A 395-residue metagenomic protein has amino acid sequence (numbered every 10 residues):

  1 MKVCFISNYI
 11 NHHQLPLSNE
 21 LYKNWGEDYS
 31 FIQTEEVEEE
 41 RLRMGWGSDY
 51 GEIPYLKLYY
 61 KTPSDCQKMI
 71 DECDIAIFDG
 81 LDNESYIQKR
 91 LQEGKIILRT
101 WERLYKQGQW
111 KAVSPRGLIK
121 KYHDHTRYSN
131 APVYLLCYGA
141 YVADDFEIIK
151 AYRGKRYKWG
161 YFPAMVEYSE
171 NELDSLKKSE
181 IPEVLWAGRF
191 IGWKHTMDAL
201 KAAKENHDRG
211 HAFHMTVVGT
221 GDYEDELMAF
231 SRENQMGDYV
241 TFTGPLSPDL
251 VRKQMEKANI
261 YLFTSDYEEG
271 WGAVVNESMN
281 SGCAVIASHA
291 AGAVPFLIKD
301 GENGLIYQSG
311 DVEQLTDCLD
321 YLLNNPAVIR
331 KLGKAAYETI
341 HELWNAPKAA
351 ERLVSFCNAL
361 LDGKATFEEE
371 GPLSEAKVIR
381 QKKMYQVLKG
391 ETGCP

Functional and structural regions predicted by a protein language model:
I53, M228-L246: Nucleotide-activated donor-binding/catalytic signature segment of Leloir-type glycosyltransferases, i.e., the conserved
L104-Y105, P115-L135, D144, I148-I149: Membrane-proximal helix-turn-helix segments that form the acceptor-binding/catalytic region of lipid-linked
E172-A203, T216: Conserved donor-binding/catalytic core segment of Leloir-type glycosyltransferases
Y239, Q314, Y321, V328-L343 (+2 more regions): A short, well-ordered alpha-helix in the C-terminal region of glycosyltransferases
P245-L246, K253-A258: Short alpha-helical donor nucleotide-sugar binding micro-motif in glycosyltransferases
E256-G270, C283: Acidic donor-binding loop of glycosyltransferase active sites
A284-S288: Short hydrophobic beta-strand element within catalytic cores of glycosyltransferases and related nucleotide-activated
K299-G301, L305-V312, Y321-P326: Conserved acidic donor-binding segment of nucleotide-sugar-dependent glycosyltransferases
